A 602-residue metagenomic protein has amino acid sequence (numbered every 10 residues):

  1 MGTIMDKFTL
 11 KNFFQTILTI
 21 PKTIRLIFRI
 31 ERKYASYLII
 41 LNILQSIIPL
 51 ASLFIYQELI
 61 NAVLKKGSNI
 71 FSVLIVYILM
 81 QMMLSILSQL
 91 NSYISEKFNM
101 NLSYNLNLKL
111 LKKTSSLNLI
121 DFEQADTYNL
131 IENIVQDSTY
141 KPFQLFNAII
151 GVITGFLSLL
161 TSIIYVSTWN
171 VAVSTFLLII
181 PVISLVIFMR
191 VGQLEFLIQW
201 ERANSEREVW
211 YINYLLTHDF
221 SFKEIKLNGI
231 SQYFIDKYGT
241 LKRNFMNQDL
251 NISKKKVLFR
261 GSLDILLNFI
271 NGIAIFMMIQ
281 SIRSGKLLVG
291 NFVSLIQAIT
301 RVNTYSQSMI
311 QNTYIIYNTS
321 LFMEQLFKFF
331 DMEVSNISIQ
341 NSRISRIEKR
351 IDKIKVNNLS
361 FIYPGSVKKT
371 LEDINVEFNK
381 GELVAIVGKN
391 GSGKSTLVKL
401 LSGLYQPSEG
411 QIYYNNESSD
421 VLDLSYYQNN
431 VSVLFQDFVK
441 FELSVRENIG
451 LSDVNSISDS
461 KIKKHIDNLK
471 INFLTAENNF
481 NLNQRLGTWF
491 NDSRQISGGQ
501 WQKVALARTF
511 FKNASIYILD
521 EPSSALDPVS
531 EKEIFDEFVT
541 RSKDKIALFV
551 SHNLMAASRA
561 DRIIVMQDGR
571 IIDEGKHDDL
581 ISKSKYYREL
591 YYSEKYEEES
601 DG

Functional and structural regions predicted by a protein language model:
M1-I48, N69-V73, N91-S95, Q124-L159 (+5 more regions): Membrane-integrated ABC transporters
R29, K33, N133-L145, L197-N204 (+6 more regions): An intracellular "coupling" helix at the cytosolic face of ABC transporter transmembrane type-1 domains
S36-L90, I164-E195, F269-F276, Q280-V289 (+3 more regions): Transmembrane helix-loop-helix hairpins at lipid-water interfaces of multipass membrane proteins, especially the type-1
I131, N472-Q502, N513, E597-G602: ABC-fold ATPase nucleotide-binding domain signature/coupling loops
E201, I230, K254, A274 (+1 more regions): Cytosolic ends of transmembrane helices, especially the final helix of ABC transmembrane type-1 domains
L227, S231, F330-A385, D420 (+2 more regions): Primarily ABC-family ATPase nucleotide-binding module
S402: Helix-to-loop junction immediately C-terminal to a conserved catalytic motif
D536, D544, N553, S558-G602: C-terminal portion of ABC ATPase nucleotide-binding domains
